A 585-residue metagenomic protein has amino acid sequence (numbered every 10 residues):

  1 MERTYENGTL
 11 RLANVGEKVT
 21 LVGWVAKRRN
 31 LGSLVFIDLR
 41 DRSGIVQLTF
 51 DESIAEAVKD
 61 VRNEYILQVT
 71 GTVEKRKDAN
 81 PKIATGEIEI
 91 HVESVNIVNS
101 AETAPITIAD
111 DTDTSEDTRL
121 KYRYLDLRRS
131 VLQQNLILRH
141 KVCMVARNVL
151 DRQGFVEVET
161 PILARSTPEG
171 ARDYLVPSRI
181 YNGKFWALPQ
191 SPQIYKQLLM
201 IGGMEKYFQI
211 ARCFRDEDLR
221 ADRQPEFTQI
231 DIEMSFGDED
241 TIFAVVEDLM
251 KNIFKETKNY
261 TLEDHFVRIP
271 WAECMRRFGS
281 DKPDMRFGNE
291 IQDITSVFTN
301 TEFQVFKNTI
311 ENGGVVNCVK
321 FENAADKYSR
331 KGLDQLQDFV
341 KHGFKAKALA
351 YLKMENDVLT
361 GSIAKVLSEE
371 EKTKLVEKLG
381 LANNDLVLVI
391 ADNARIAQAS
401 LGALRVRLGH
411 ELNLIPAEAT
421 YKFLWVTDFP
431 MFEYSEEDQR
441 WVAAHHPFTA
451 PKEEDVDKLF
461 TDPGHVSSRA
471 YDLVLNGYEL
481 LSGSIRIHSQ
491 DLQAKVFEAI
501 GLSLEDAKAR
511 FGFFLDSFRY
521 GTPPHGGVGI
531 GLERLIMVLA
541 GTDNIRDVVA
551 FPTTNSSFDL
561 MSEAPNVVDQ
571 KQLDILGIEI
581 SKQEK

Functional and structural regions predicted by a protein language model:
M1-K585: Class II aminoacyl-tRNA synthetase catalytic cores and aaRS-like
